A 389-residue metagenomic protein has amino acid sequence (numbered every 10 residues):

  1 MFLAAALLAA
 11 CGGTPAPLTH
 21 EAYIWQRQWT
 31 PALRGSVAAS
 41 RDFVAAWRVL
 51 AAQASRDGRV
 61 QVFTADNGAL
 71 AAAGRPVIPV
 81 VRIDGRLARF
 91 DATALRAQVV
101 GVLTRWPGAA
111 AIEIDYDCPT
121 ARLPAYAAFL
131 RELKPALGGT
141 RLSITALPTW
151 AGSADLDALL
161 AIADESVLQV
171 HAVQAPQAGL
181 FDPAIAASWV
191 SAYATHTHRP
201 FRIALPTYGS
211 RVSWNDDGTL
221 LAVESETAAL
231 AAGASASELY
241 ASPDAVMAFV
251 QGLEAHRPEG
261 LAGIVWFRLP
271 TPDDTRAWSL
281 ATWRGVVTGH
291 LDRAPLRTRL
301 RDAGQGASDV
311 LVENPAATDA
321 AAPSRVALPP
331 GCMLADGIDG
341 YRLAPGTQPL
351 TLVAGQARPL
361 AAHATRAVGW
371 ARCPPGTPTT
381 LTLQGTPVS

Functional and structural regions predicted by a protein language model:
G12-T14: Bacterial signal peptide processing site
P17, A22, A51-L168: Chitinase-like catalytic core of GlcNAc-active glycosidases
Q28-S40, D91-R105, W150-D157, P243-E254: Short, acidic/polar
T30-D57, R105-A111, E259: Catalytic domains of carbohydrate-active enzymes, especially glycoside hydrolases
W47, I114, S166, I203 (+1 more regions): Conserved, mostly hydrophobic/aromatic
P124, A128-S235: Substrate-binding surface in catalytic domains of secreted glycosidases
Y208-S210, W214-A294: Substrate-binding cleft of secreted/luminal carbohydrate-active enzymes
D302, D309-A322, L328: Asparagine-centered strand-capping/turn motif at beta-strand->loop junctions
